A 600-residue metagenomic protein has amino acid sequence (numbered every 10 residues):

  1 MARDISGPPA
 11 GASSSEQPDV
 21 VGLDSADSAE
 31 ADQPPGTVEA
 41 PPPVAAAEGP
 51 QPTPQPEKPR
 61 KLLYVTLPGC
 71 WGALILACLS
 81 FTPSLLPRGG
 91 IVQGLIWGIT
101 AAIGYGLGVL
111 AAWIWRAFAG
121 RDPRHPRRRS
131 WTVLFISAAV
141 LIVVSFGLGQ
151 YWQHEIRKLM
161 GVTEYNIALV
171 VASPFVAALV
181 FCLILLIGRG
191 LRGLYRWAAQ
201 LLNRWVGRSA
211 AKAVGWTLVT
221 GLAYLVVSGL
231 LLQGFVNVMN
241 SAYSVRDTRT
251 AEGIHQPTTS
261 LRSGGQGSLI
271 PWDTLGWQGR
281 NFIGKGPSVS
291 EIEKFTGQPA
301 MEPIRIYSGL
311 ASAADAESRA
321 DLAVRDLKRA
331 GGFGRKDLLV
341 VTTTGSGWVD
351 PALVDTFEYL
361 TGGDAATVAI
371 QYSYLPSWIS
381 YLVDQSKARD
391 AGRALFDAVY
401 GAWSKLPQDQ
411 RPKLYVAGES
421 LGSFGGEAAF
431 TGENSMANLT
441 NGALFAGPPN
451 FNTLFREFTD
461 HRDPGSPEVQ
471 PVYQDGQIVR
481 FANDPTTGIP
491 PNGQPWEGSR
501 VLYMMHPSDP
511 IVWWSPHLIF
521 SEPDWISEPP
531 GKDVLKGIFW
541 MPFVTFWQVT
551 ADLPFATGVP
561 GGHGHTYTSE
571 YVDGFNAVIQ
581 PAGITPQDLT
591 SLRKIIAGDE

Functional and structural regions predicted by a protein language model:
M1-P59: Actinobacteria-biased recognition of intrinsically disordered, low-complexity terminal regions
P56-P412, G432-E600: C-terminal His-loop and adjacent cap/lid subdomain of alpha/beta-hydrolase
V416-S423: Gly/Ala-rich beta-loop-alpha elbow adjacent to hydrolase catalytic centers
S423-N434: Short glycine-enriched nucleophile-adjacent loop and the immediately C-terminal alpha-helix near the catalytic center
